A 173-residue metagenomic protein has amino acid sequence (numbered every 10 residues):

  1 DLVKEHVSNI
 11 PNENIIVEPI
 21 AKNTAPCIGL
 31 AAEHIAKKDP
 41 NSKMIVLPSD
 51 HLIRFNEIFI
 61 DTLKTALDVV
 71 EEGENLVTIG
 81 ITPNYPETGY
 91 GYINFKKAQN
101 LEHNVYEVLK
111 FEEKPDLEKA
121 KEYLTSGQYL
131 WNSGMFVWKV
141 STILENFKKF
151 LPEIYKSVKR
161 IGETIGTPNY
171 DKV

Functional and structural regions predicted by a protein language model:
D1-P48, R54-I60: Conserved N-terminal catalytic core of the sugar/cofactor nucleotidyltransferase
K4-H6, N56-F59, T88-N94, K148: Short acidic, glycine/serine/threonine-rich loops at helix termini
P11-N12, D39-S42, E72-L76, T88 (+2 more regions): Short coil/turn connectors at secondary-structure junctions
A21-P26, Y85-E87, L117-K119: A short acidic, often aromatic-flanked loop/helix-cap motif at beta-alpha or helix-coil junctions that lines enzyme
A36-K37, E71, T125: Residue-level signal for alpha-helix termini/capping positions
I45-P48, T78-T82, E112, V137: Short beta-strand segments
L52-T88: Conserved donor-nucleotide/metal-binding helix-loop-beta segment in metal-dependent transferases, i.e., the alpha-helix
Y92-V173: Catalytic core of tubulin tyrosine ligase-like
